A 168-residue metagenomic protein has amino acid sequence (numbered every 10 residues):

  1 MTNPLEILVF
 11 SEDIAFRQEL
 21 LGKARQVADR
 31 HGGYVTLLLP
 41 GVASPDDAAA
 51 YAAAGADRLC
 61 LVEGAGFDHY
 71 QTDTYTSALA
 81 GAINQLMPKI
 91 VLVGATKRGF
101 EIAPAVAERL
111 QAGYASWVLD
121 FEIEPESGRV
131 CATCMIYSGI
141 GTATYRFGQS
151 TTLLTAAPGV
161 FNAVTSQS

Functional and structural regions predicted by a protein language model:
M1-S168: N-terminal glycine-rich FAD/FM-binding segment characteristic of electron-transfer flavoproteins
